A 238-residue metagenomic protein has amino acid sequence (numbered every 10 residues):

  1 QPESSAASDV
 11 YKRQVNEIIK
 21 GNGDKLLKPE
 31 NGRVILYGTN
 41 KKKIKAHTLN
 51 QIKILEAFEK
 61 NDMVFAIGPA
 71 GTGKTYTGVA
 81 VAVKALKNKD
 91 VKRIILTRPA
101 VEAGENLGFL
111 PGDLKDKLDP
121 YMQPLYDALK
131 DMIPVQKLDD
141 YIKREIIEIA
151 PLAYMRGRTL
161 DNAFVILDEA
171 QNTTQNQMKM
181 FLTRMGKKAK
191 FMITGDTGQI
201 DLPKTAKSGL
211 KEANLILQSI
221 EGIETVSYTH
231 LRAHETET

Functional and structural regions predicted by a protein language model:
Q1-A7, Y11, H230-T238: Single conserved hydrophobic/aromatic residue that forms the stacking wall/gate of nucleotide- or nucleobase-binding
S4-P29: Interdomain "pre-motor" coupling segment immediately N-terminal to P-loop NTPase/helicase cores
N31-K42: Conserved adenine-nucleotide phosphate-binding loops and their immediately adjacent elements
K41-Q51, E56-L167, Q171-R232: Conserved helicase motor core of SF1/SF2 NTP-dependent helicases
